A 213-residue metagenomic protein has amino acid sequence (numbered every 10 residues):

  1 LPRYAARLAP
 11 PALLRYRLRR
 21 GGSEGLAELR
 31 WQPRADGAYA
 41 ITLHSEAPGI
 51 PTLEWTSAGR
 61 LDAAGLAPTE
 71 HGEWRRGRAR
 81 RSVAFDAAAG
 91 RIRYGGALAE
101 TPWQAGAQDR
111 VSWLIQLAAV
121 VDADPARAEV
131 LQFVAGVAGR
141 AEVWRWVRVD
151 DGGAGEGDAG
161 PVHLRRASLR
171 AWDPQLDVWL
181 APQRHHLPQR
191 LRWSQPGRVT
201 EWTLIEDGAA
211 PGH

Functional and structural regions predicted by a protein language model:
L1-A87, A126-H213: Acidic, serine/threonine-rich low-complexity disordered tracts
A89-S112: Acidic/charged, solvent-exposed loop-and-adjacent secondary-structure segments enriched in E/D, K/R, S/T, and G/P
L114-A123: Beta-strand/loop-rich accessory regions of lumenal/periplasmic or secreted enzymes, predominantly carbohydrate-active
